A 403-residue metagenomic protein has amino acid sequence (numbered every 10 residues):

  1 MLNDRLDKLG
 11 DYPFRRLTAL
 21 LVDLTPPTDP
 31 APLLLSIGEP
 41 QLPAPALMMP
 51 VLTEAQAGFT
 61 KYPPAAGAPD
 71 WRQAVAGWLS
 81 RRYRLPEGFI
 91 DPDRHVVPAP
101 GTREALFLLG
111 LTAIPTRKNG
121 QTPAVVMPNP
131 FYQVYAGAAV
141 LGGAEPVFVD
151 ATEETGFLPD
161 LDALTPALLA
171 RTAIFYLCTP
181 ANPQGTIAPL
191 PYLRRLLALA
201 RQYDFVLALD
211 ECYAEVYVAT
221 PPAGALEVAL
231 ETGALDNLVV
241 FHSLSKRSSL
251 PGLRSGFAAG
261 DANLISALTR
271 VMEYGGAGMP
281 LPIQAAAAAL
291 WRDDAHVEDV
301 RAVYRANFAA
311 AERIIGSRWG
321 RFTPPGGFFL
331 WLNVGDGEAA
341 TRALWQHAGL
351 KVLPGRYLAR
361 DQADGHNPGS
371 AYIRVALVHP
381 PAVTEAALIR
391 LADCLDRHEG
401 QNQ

Functional and structural regions predicted by a protein language model:
L2-P13, L24-A55, D70, A74 (+1 more regions): PLP-dependent class I/II
F59-K61, A74-G77: Glycine-rich loop-to-alpha-helix module at the N-terminal edge of alpha/beta enzyme cores
Y62-A68: A short, structured active-site edge motif that brings together acidic residues
S80-R81: Long, mid-chain structured domain cores
